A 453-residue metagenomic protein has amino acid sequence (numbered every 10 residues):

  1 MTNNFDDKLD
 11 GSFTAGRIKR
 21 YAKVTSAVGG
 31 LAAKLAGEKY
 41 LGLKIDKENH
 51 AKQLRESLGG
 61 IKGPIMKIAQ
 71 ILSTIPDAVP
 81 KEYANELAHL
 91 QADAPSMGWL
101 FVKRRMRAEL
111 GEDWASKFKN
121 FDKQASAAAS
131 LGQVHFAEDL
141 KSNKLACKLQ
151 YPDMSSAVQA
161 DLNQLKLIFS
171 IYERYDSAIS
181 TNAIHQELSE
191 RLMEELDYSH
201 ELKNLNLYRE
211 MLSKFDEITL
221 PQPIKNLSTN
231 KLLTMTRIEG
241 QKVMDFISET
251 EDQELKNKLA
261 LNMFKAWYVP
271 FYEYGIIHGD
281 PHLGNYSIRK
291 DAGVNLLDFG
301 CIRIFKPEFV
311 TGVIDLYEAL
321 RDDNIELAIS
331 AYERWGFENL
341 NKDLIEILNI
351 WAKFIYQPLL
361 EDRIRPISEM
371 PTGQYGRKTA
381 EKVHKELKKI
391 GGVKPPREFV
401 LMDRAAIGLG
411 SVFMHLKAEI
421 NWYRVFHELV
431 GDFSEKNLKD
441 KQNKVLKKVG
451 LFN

Functional and structural regions predicted by a protein language model:
M1-Q133, Q159-T181, E386, I390 (+3 more regions): N-terminal accessory/targeting segments that precede structured cores
K8-I18, G42-N49, I75, T229 (+3 more regions): Helix-rich C-lobe and terminal helical cap/extension of kinase-like folds
A88-P95, R107, S155-N163, S170-I277 (+6 more regions): ATP-dependent phospho-/nucleotidyl transfer catalytic cores
L131, N143, N230-K231: Residues on conserved beta-strands of the protein kinase catalytic domain
F136, N143-Y151: Glycine-rich ATP phosphate-binding loop
A137-E138, P281: Conserved beta3 strand of the Hanks-type protein kinase catalytic N-lobe
K141-N143, G293: Short acidic/polar mixed-charge low-complexity motifs
G284-I288: Hydrophobic residue at the +6 position relative to the catalytic HRD Asp in the kinase catalytic loop
